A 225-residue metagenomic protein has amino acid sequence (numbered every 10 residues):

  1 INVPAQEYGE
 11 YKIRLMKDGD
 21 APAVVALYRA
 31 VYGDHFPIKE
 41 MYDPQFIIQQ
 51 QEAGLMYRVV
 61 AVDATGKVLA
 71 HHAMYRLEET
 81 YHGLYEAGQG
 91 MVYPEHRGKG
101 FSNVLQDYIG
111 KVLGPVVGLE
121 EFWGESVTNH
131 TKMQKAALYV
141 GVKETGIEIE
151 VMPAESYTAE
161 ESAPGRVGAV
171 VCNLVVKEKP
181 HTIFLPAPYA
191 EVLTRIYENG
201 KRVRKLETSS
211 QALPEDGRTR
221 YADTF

Functional and structural regions predicted by a protein language model:
I1, M152-Y189: C-terminal "cap" of GNAT-fold acetyltransferases
I1-G19, A187-T224: Conserved N-terminal entry element of GNAT/NAT acetyltransferase domains
Y8-E95: A conserved beta-strand-loop-helix scaffold within acyl/acetyltransferase catalytic domains
D43-Q50, G124, Y139, I149 (+2 more regions): Catalytic cores of nucleotide-enabled group-transfer and carboxylate-activating enzymes in metabolic and assembly-line
Y93-V104: Conserved glycine-rich acetyl-CoA-binding loop
L113-T128: Conserved GNAT acetyl-CoA-binding A-motif
T128-G146, S156-Y157: Conserved active-site alpha-helix within GNAT-family acetyltransferase domains
